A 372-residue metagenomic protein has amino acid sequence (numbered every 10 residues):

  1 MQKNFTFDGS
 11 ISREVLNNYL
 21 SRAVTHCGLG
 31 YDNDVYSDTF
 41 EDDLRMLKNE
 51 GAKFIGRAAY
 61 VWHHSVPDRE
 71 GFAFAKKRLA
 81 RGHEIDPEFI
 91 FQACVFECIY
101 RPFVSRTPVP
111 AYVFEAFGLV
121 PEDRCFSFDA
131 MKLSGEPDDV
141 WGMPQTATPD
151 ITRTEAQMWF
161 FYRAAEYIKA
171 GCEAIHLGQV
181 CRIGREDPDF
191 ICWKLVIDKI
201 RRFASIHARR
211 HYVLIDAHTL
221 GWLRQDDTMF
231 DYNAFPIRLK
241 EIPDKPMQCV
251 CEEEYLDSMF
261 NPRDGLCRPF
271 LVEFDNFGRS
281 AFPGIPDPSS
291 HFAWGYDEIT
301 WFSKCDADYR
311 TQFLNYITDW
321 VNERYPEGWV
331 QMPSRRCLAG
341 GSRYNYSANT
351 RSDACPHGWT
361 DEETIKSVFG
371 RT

Functional and structural regions predicted by a protein language model:
M1-T372: Glycan-processing catalytic domains of CAZymes
